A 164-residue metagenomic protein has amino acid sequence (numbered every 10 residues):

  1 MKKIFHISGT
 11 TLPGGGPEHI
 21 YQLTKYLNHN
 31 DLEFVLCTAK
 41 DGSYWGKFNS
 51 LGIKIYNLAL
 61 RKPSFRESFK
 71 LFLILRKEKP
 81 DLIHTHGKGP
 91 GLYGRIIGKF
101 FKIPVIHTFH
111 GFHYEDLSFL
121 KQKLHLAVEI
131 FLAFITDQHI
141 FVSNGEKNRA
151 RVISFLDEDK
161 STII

Functional and structural regions predicted by a protein language model:
K3-F5, G98-E115, E129, I140 (+1 more regions): Active-site proximal beta-strand in glycosyltransferases
H6-R66, E146-R149, I153-S154, D159-I163: N-terminal strand-loop element at the rim of the active site of nucleotide-sugar-dependent glycosyltransferases
F65-F69, P104, Y114-F131, I135 (+1 more regions): Nucleotide-sugar donor phosphate/pyrophosphate-binding loop at the beta->alpha transition of glycosyltransferases
I74-D81: Glycine-rich phosphate-binding loop signature in dinucleotide/nucleotide-binding domains
I83-H84, I135-N144: A short beta-strand/loop micro-motif in the catalytic core of glycosyltransferases that engages the nucleotide-sugar
T85-Y93, F109: Short His-centered aromatic/hydrophobic patch
